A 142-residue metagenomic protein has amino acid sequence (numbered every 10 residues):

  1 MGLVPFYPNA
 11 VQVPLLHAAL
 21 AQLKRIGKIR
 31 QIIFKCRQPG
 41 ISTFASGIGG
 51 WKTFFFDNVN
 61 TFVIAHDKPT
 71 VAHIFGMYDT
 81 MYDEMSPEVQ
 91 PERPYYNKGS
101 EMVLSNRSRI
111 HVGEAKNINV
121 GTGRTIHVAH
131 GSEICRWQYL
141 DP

Functional and structural regions predicted by a protein language model:
M1-P142: Phosphate/NTP-binding elements of NTP-utilizing enzymes
